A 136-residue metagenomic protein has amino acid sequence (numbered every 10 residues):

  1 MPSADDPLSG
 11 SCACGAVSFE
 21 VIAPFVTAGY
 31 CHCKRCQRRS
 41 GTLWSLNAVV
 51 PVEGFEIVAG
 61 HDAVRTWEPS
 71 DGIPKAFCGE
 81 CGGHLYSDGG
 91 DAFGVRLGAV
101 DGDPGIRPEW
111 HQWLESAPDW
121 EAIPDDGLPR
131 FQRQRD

Functional and structural regions predicted by a protein language model:
M1-D136: A short Gly-Trp-Pro
